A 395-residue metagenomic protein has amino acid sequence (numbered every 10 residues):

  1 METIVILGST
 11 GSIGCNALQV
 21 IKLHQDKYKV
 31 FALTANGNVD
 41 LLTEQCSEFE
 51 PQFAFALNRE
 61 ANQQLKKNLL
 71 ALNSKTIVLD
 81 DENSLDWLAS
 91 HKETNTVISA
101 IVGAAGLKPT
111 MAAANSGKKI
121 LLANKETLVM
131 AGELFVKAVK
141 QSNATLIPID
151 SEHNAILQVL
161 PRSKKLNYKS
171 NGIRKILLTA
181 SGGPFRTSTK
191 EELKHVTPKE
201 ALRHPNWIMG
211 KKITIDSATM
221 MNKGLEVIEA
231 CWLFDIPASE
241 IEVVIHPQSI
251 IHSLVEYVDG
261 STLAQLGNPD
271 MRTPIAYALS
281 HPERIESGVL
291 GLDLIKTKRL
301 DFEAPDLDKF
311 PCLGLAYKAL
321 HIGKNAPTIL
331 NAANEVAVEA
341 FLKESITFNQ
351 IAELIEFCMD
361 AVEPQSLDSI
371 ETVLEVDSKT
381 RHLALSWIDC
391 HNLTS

Functional and structural regions predicted by a protein language model:
M1-S395: Catalytic, metal-anchored helix/loop core of enzyme active sites in primary metabolism
